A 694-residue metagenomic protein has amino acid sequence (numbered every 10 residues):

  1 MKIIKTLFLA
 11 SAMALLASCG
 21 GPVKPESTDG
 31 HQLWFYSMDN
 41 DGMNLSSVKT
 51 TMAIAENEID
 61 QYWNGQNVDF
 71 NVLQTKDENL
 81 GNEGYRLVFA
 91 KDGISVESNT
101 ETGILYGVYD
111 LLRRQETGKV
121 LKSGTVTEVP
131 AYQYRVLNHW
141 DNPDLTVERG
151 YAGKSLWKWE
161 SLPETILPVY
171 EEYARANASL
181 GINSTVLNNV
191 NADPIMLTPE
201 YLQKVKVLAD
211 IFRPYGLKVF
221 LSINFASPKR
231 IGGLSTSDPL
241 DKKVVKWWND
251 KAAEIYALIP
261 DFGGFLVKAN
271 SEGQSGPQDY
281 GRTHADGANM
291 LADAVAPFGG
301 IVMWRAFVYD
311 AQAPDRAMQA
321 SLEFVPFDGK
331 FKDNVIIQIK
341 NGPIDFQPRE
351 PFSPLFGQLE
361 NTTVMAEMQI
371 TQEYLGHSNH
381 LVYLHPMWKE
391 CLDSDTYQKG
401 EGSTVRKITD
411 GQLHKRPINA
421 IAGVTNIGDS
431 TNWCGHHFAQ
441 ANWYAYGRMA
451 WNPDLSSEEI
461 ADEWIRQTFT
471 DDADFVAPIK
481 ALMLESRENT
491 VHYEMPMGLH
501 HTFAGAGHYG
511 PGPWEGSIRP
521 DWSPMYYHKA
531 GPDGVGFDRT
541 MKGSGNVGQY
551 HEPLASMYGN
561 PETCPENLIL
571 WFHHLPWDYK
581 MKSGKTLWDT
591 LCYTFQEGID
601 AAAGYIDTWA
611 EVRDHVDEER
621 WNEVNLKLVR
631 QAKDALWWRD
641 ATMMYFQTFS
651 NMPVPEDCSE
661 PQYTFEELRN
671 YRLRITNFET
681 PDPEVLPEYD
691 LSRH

Functional and structural regions predicted by a protein language model:
K2-A10: Sec-dependent signal peptide recognition, specifically the positively charged N-region followed immediately by
A17-S18: C-terminal motif of bacterial Sec signal peptides marking the signal peptidase cleavage site
K24-Q32, T51-E58, N79-N249, A253-L266 (+2 more regions): Feature activates predominantly on carbohydrate-active enzymes
L33-W63: Short, charged N-terminal beta->alpha structural module
N40-G42, D144, N191-P194, S271-S275: A short, flexible beta-alpha/helix-coil linker loop
G65-N79: Auxiliary, metal-adjacent structural segments of Zn-dependent hydrolase domains
S161, G233-D462, T468, D472: Catalytic-core regions of glycoside hydrolase
S403-H694: Catalytic domains of carbohydrate-active enzymes that cleave complex glycans
